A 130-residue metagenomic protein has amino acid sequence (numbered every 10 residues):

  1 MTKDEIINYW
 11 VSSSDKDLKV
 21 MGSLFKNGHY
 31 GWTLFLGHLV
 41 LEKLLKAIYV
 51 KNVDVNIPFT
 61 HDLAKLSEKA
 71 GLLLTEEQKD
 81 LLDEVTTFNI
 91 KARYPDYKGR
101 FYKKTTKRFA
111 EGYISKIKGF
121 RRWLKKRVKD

Functional and structural regions predicted by a protein language model:
M1-D130: Terminal alpha-helical segments
